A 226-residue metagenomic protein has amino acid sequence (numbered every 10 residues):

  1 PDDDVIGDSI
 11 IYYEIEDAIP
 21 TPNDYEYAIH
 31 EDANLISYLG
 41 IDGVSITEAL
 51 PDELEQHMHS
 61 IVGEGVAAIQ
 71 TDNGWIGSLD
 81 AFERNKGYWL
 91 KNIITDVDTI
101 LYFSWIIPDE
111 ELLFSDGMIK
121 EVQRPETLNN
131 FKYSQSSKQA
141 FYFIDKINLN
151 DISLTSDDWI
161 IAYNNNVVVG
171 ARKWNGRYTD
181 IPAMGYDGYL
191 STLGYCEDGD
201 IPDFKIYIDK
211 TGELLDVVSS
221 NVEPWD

Functional and structural regions predicted by a protein language model:
P1-D226: N-terminal exported-region signature
